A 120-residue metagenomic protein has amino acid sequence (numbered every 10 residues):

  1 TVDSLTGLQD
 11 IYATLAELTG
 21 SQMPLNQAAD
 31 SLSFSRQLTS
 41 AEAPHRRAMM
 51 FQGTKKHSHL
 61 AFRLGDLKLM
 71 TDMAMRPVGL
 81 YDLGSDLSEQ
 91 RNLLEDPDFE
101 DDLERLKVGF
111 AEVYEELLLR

Functional and structural regions predicted by a protein language model:
S4-L83, S88, D101, V113 (+1 more regions): C-terminal cap/loop subdomain of S1 sulfatases and analogous C-terminal strand-loop tails that border
L93-D98: Active-site-proximal N-terminal segment of extracellular/periplasmic enzymes that hydrolyze or transfer
D102-L106: Short amphipathic alpha-helical coupling segments at ligand-binding clamshell hinges and other catalytic/signaling
